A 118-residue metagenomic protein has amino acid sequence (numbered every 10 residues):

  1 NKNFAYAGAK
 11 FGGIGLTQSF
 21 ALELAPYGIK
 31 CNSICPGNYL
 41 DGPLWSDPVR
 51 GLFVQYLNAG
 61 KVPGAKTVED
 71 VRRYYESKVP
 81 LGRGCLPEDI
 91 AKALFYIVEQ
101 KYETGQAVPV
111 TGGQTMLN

Functional and structural regions predicted by a protein language model:
N1-A5, P26, G82: Active-site loop immediately N-terminal to the catalytic Tyr-X3-Lys motif of short-chain dehydrogenase/reductase
A9, T17: Active-site helix of classical SDR
L22-E23: Alpha-helical segment proximal to the catalytic Tyr-Lys
K30-L40, P109-T111: Conserved SDR Rossmann-fold cofactor-binding beta-strand/turn motif
S33, A65-R72, R83-A91: Conserved loop-to-helix N-cap of the C-terminal "lid" that shapes the substrate pocket in Rossmann-like
L40-K78: A glycine/serine/threonine-rich, flexible loop-to-helix segment that serves as the NAD(P) cofactor-binding "lid"
R83-V110, T115: C-terminal substrate-recognition "lid" of short-chain dehydrogenase/reductases
